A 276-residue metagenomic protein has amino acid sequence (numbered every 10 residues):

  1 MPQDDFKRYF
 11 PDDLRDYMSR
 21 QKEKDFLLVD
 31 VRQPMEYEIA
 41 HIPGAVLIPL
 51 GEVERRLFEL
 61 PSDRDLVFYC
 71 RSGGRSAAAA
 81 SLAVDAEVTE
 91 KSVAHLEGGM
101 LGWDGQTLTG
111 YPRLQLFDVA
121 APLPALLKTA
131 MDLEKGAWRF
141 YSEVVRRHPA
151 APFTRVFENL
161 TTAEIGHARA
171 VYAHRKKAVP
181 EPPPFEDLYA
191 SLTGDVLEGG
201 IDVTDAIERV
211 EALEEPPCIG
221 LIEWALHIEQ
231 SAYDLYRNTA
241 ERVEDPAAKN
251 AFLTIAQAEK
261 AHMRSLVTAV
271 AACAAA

Functional and structural regions predicted by a protein language model:
M1-L27, V31-I39, L108, P112: Flexible, polar/low-complexity N-terminal or interdomain linker segments that lie immediately upstream of folded
D16-R20, R55-S62: Short amphipathic alpha-helix with an adjacent loop that forms part of the alpha/beta core around
Y37-P43, L57-L60: Short loop/helix-cap segments at secondary-structure boundaries that form the rim of catalytic
L57-G102: Catalytic cysteine-centered active loop of the rhodanese-like fold, especially the PTP/DSP P-loop
G105, T109-P112, V179-P216: Carboxylate-rich helix-loop segments that flank metal/cofactor sites and access channels in metalloenzymes
L126-R146, V156-T161, A170-Y172, L221-E241 (+2 more regions): A structural feature that tracks compact, well-ordered secondary-structure segments with a strong bias toward
A150-A151, D245-P246: Short loop-to-helix capping motifs
T161-G200, L266-C273: Conserved alpha-helical segments that form or flank metal/cofactor-binding pockets of metalloenzymes
